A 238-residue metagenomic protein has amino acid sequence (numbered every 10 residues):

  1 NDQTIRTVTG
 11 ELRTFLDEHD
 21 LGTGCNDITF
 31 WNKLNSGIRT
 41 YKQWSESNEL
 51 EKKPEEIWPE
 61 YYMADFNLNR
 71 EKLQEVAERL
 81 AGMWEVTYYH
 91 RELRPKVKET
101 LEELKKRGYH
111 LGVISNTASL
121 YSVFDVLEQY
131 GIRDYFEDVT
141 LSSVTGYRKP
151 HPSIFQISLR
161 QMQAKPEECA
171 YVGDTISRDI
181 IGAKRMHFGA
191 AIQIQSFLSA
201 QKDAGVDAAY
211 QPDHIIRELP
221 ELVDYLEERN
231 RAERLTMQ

Functional and structural regions predicted by a protein language model:
N1-F30: Active-site neighborhood of HAD-like aspartate-dependent phosphohydrolases
N1-Q3, Q43-E46, H110: A ubiquitous short alpha-helical element
D2-I5, H90, R148, P212: Flexible, glycine- and charge-enriched loops at secondary-structure boundaries
T7, E11-T14, I57-E60, E99 (+3 more regions): Alpha-helical elements of Rossmann-like donor-binding domains used by nucleotide-donor carbohydrate transfer enzymes
L12-D20, Y61-D65, L226, N230: Hydrophobic, Leu/Ile/Phe/Ala-enriched alpha-helical segments that form helix-helix packing faces
L21-A81: A metal-dependent, Asp-based hydrolase signature
L21-G22, K98, E102-K105, H110 (+2 more regions): Asp-based, Mg2+/Mn2+-dependent phosphohydrolase catalytic module
E49-E56, K72-E78, G82-L111: Short, acidic loop-to-helix structural element flanking the phosphoryl-transfer center in phosphate-processing enzymes
